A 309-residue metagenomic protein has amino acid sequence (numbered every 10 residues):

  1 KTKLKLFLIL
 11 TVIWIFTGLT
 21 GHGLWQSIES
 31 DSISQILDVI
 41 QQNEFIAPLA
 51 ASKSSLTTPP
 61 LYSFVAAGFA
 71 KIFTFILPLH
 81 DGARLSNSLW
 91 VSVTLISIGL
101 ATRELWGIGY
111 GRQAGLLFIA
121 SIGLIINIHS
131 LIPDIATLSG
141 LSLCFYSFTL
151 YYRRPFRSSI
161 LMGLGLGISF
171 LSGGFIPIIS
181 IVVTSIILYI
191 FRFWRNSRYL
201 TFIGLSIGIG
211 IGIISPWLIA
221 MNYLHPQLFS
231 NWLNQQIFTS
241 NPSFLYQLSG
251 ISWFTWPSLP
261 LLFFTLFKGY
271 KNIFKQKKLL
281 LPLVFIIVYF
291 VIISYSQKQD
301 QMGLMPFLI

Functional and structural regions predicted by a protein language model:
T2-K5, I98-A120, L138: Transmembrane-helix signature of polytopic, membrane-embedded enzymes that assemble or transfer cell-envelope glycans
T2-S30, R192, I209-M221: Transmembrane signal-anchor helices characteristic of membrane glycosylation enzymes that use polyprenol
I13-F16, S32-S54, L61, G68-K71: Extracytosolic helix-loop segments that constitute the early lumenal/periplasmic catalytic or substrate-binding loops
S32-D38, L164, S172, P177-D300: Transmembrane-lumen/periplasm boundary regions of multi-pass, lipid-linked membrane glycan transferases
P60, F64, F73-V93, N127 (+1 more regions): Loop-to-helix entry region of an early transmembrane alpha helix in multi-pass inner-membrane enzymes
L85-L105, L143: Transmembrane-helix motifs of polytopic, lipid-linked glycan transferases
R103-G109, C144-L161, I168-S169: Membrane-interface transmembrane helices that cradle and orient dolichyl/undecaprenyl
G123-T137: Short acidic/glycine- and proline-prone juxtamembrane loop motifs at membrane-interface regions of multi-pass membrane
